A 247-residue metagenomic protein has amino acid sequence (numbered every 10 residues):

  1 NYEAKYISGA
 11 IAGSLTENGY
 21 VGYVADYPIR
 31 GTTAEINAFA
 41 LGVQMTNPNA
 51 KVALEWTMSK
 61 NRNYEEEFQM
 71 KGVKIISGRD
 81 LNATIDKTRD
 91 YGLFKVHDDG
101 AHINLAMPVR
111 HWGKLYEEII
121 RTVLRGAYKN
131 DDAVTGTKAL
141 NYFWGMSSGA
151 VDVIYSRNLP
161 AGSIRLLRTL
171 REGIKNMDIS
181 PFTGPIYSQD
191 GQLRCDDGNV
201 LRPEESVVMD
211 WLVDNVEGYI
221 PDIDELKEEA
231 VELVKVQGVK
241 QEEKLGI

Functional and structural regions predicted by a protein language model:
N1-G19, R110-Y128: Hydrophobic alpha-helical segments within soluble ligand-binding/sensing domains
K5-A50, L54, G136-N158: An alpha-beta-alpha
I7, I11, G31-A34, A38 (+5 more regions): Extracytoplasmic/secreted proteins, especially bacterial periplasmic and envelope-associated proteins
G13-E17, Q44-P48, Q69-V73, L81 (+2 more regions): Sec-exported extracytoplasmic/periplasmic mature domains
V24-P28, E55-M58, G78-N82, A106-R110 (+1 more regions): Active-site-proximal beta-strand/loop segments in catalytic clefts of secreted hydrolases
S59-K95: Ligand-binding pocket segment of bilobal, Venus flytrap-like solute-binding proteins
K71-N82, H102-R110, D132-G136: Periplasmic-binding protein-like
G126-D131, T135-I247: Segments of small-molecule ligand-sensing domains
